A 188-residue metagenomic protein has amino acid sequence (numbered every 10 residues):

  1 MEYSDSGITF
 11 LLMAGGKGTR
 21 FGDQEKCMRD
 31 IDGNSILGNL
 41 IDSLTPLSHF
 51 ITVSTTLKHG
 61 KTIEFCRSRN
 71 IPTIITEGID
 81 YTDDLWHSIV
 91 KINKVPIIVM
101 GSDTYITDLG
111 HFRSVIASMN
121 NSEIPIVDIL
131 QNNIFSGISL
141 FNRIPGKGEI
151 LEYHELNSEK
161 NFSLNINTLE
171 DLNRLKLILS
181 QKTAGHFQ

Functional and structural regions predicted by a protein language model:
M1-G7, K94, L179-Q188: Short, Lys/Arg-enriched, disordered terminal segments
M1-Q24: N-terminal nucleotide-binding beta1-loop-alpha1 segment
E2-Y3, I36-V99, G110: Conserved N-terminal catalytic core of the sugar/cofactor nucleotidyltransferase
I8-F10, I97-I98, V127-I129: Generic beta-sheet signal
F21, T62-C66, V115, L175: Hydrophobic packing residues within well-ordered alpha-helices of enzyme cores
E25-D30: Short glycine-enriched, charge-decorated loop/helix-capping segments at active-site entrances that position
S102: Short acidic donor-binding/metal-coordinating loop in glycosyltransferase active sites
Y105-Q188: Conserved core of the sugar-phosphate nucleotidyltransferase
